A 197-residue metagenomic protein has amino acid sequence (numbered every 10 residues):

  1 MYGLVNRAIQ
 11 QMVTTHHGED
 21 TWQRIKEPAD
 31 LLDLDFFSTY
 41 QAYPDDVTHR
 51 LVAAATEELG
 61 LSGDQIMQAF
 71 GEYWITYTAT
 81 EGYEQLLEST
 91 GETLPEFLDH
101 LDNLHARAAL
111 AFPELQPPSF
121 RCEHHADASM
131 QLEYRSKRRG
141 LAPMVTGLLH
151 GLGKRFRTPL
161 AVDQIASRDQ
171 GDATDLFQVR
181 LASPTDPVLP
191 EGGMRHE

Functional and structural regions predicted by a protein language model:
M1, Y43-P44, L141: Secondary-structure capping and boundary motifs in well-ordered enzyme cores
L4-M12, R50-A54: A general alpha-helix detector
L4-V5, L115-E133, R138, A142 (+2 more regions): Short terminal or interdomain "cap/linker" segment that borders an active site or interface and mediates
H17-G18, G71: Glycine-centered helix-coil hinge/cap
T21-G60: Long amphipathic alpha-helical segments
T48-A142: Amphipathic interaction/junction segments at domain boundaries or subunit interfaces
